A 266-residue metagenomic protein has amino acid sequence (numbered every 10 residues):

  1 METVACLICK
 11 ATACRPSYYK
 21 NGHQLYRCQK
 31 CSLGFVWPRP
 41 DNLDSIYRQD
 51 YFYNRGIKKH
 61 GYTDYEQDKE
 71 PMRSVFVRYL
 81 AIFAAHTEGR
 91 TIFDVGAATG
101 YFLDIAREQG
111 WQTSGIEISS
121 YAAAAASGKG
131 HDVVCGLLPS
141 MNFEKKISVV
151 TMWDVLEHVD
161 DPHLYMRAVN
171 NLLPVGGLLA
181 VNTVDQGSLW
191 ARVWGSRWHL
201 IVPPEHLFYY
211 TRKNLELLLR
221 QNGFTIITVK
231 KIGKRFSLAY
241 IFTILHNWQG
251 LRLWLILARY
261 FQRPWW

Functional and structural regions predicted by a protein language model:
M1-V4, V133, I227-W266: A C-terminal cap/extension of S-adenosyl-L-methionine-dependent methyltransferases that defines the acceptor-substrate
M1-W153, H163-A168, K231-I232, W265: Conserved N-terminal segment of class I S-adenosyl-L-methionine
D154, H158: A short His-aromatic
D160-L164, A191: Short N-terminal helix/helix-N-cap motif within the alpha/beta-hydrolase-1
L173-L179: Short glycine-dipeptide loop
V181-F208, K213-L219, F242-H246: Short, glycine-/aromatic-enriched active-site segment of Class I SAM-dependent methyltransferases
